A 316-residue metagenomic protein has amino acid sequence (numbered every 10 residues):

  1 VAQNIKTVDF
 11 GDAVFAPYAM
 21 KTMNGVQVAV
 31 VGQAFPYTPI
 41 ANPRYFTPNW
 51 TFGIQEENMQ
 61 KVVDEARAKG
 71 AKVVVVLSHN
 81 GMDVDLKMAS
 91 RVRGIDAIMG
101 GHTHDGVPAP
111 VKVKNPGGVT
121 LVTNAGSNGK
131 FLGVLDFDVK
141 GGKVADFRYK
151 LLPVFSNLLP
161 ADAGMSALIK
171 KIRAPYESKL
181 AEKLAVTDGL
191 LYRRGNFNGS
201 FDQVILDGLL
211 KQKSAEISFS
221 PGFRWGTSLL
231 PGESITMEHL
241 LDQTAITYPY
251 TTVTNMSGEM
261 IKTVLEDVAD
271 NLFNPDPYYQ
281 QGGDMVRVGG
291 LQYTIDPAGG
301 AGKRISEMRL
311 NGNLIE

Functional and structural regions predicted by a protein language model:
V1-N157, G164, N196-G208, L272: Acidic, metal/ion-coordinating pockets
Q3-N4, D9, F15-Y18, V119-T120 (+3 more regions): Feature captures C-terminal
Q27, L190-L191, Q292, L314: Short, solvent-exposed loop/turn motifs
T38, Y45, D188, L240-Q243: Generic signal for short, ordered secondary-structure residues within or immediately flanking folded domains
P43-W50, G189-R193, Y248, T252: Short coil/turn segments at secondary-structure junctions
E57, A163-A167, E238, E259: Generic alpha-helical secondary structure signal
D138-I235, T244, D296: A short C-terminal boundary segment appended to hydrolase-like catalytic domains
